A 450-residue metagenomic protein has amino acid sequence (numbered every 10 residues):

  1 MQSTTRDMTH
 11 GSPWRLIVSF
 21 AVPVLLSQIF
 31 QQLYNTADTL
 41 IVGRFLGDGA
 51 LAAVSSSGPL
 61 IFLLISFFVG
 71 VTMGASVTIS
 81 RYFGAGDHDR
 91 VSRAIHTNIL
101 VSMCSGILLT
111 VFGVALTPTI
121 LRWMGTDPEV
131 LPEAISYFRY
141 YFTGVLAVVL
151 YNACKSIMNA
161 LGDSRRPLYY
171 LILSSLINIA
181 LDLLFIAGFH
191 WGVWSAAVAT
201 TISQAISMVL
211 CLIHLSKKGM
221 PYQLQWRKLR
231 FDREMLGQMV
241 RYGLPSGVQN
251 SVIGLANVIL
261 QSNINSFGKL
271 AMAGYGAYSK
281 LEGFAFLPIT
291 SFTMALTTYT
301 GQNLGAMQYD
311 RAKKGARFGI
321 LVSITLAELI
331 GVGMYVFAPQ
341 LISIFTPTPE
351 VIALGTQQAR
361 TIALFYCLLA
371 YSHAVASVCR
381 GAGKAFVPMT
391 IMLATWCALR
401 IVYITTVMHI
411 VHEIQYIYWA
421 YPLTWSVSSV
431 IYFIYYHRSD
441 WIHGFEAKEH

Functional and structural regions predicted by a protein language model:
M1-A21, I79-L146, G188-L244, T300-F365 (+1 more regions): Short alpha-helical transmembrane segments in multi-pass integral membrane proteins
M8-F45, P59-G74, T78, M103-T110 (+4 more regions): N-terminal transmembrane alpha-helices
S19-D38, Y140, Y151, S174 (+5 more regions): Transmembrane helical elements of multi-pass membrane transporters/channels
I29, L33-A52, L121-P128, L184-W191 (+5 more regions): Helix-terminus/linker motif at the lipid-water interface of multi-pass membrane proteins
D48-P59, A134, F138, A197 (+3 more regions): Small-residue hotspots at the loop-to-helix junctions and early N-terminal turns of transmembrane alpha-helices
L51-V111, V148-P167, G274-A338, L369-M392: Small-residue-rich hydrophobic transmembrane alpha-helices
L63-S66, N178-D182, M208-L212, F284-L287 (+3 more regions): Hydrophobic transmembrane alpha-helices of multi-pass small-molecule transporters
T72, Y141-N159, P167-S175, A196-C211 (+4 more regions): Short runs within selected transmembrane alpha-helices of multi-pass transporters and secretion channels
